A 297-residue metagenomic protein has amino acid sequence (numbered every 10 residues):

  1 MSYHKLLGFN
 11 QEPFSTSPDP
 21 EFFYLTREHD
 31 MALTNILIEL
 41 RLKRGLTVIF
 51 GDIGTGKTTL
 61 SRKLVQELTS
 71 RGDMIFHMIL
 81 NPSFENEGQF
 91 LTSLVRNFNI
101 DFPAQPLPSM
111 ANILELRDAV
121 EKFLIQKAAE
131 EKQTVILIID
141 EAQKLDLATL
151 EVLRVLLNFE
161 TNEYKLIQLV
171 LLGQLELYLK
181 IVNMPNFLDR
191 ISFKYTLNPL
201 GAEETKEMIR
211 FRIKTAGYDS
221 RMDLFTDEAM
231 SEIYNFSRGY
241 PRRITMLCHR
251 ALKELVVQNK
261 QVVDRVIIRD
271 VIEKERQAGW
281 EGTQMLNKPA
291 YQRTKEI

Functional and structural regions predicted by a protein language model:
M1-R44, E281-I297: A short, basic N-terminal segment
S2, T215-I297: C-terminal alpha-helical "lid" subdomain
F9-T16, E85-Q105: Conserved NTP-binding/hydrolysis module of P-loop NTPases
L42-Q66: Walker A/P-loop nucleotide-binding motif
V65-L68, L175-S192: Short regulatory helix/loop adjacent to the ATP-binding pocket of P-loop NTPases
E67-R96: AAA+/P-loop NTPase substrate/partner-engagement loops
L80-S83, I181, S192-T205: Conserved AAA+ ATPase "SRH/arginine-finger" region at the nucleotide-binding site
N86-F90, D101-V152, T161-Y164, G201-T205 (+2 more regions): Mid-core helix/loop region of P-loop NTP-binding domains shared across ATPases and GTPases
